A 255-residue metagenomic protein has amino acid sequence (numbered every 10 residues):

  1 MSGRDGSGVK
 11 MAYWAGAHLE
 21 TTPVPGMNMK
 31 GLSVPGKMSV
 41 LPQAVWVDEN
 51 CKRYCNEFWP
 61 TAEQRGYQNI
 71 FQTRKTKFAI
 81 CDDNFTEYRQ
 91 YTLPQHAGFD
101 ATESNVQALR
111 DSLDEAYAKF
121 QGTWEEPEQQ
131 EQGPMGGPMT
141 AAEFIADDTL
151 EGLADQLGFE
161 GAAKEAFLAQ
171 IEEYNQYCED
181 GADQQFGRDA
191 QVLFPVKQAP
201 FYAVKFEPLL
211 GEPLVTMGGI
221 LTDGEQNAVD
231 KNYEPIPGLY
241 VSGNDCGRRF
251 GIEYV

Functional and structural regions predicted by a protein language model:
M1-G3, V34, M38-L41, Y233 (+1 more regions): Alpha-helix capping and helix-loop boundary segments enriched in small/acidic/polar residues
M1-K10, C246-V255: A conserved FAD-binding loop/helix module that cradles the flavin
S7-E20, E165, A169: Flavin-binding catalytic cores
V9, H18-F159: An anion/pyrophosphate-binding glycine-rich loop and adjacent beta-alpha core in soluble alpha-beta enzymes
G26, T61, I236, E253-Y254: Residue-level detector of alpha-helical segments with a strong bias toward transmembrane helices and their helix-loop
T149, Q156-R249, E253: A glycine-rich dinucleotide-binding beta-alpha-beta segment and adjacent secondary-structure elements that constitute
